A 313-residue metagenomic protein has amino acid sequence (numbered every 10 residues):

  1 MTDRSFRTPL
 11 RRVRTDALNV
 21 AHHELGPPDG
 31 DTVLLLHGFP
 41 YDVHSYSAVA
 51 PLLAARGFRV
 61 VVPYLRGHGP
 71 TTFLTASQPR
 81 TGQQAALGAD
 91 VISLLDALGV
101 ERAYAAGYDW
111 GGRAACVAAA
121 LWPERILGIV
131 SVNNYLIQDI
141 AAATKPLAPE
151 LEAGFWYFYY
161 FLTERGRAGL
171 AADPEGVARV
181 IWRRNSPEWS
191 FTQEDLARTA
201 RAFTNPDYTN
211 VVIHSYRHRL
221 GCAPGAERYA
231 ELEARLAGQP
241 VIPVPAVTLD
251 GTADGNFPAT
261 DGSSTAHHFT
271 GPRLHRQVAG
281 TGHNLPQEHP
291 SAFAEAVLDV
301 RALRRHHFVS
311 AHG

Functional and structural regions predicted by a protein language model:
T2-R11, N19-V20, T32, V61 (+2 more regions): Flexible "cap/lid" subdomain of the alpha/beta-hydrolase fold that forms the substrate-access gate
R14-D16, H37: Short strand-coil-strand connectors
A21-F73: Conserved HGGG/HGGXW glycine-rich cap/lid loop of the alpha/beta-hydrolase fold
V49, A118, A296-V300: Hydrophobic residues on the short alpha-helix immediately C-terminal to a glycine-rich phosphate/catalytic loop
L98, A296-H307: C-terminal alpha-helix
D207, G280, L303-G313: Alpha/beta-hydrolase-fold serine-hydrolase catalytic core, especially in secreted/extracellular enzymes
T281-P290, A294: Catalytic histidine-centered segment of alpha/beta-hydrolase-like enzymes
